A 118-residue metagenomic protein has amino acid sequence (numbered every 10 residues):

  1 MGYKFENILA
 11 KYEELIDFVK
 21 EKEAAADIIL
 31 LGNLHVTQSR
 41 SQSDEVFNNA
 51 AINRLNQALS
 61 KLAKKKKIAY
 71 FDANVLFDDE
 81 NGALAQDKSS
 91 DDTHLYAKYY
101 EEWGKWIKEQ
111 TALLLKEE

Functional and structural regions predicted by a protein language model:
M1-L9, L34-R40: Oxyanion-hole/transition-state-stabilizing segment in secreted/luminal serine hydrolases and related acyltransferases
N7, K11, A51-R54: Alpha-helical initiation/capping and key positions within long helical/coiled-coil segments
Y12-D17, N56: Generic structural signal for well-ordered alpha-helices, preferentially at hydrophobic/aromatic core positions
I16-K20, K108: Generic structural signal for well-ordered alpha-helical scaffold segments
E21-K22, K65: Alpha-helix C-cap/termination motif
E23-D27: A short helix->loop->beta-strand "cap" motif at the edges of active sites that frequently abuts
I29-G32: Structural beta-sheet core signal
H35-E118: Catalytic His-Asp segment of secreted/periplasmic serine-dependent ester chemistry enzymes
